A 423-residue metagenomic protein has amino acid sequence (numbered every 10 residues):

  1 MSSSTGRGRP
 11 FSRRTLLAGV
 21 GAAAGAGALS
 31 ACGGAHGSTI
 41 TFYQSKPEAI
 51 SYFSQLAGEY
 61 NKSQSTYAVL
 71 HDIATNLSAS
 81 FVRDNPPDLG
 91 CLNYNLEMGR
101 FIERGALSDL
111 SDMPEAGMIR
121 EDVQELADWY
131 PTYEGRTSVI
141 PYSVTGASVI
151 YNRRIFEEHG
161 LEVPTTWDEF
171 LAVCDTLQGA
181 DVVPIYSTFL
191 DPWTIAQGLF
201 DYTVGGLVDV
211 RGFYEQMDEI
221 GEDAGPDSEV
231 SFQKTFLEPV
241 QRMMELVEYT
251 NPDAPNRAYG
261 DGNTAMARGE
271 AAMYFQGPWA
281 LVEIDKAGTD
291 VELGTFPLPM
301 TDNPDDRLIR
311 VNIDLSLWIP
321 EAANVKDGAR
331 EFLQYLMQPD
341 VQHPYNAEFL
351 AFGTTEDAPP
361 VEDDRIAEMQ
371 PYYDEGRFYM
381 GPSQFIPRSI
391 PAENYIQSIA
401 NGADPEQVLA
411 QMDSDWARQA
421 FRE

Functional and structural regions predicted by a protein language model:
S2-R100, R104, P114-M118, V163 (+7 more regions): Conserved N-terminal structural module of periplasmic/extracytoplasmic solute-binding proteins
S2-S3, E157, D374-E423: Conserved C-terminal helix/tail region of periplasmic/extracytoplasmic solute-binding proteins
Y43, E97-G99, E238-V325: Extracytoplasmic/periplasmic substrate-binding proteins
D72-A79, W167-L171, A254-A267: Short helix-initiation/N-cap motifs at beta->coil->alpha
L96-A147: Hinge/lid segment of periplasmic solute-binding proteins
R100, R104, G277-D290, T301-N394 (+1 more regions): C-terminal lobe and pocket-closing loops of periplasmic/extracytoplasmic Venus-flytrap solute-binding proteins
S138-Y142, L171-G225: Extracytoplasmic/periplasmic solute-binding protein
T176, M217-A254: Glycine-centered hinge/linker elements that transmit conformational signals in sensory and ligand-binding systems
